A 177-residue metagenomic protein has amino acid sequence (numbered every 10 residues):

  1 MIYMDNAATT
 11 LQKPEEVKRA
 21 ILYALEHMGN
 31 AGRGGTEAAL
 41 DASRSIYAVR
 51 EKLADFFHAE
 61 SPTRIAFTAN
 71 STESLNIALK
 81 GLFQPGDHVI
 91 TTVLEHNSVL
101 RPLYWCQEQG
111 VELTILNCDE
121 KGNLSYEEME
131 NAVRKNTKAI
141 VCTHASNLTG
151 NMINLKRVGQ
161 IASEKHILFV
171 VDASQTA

Functional and structural regions predicted by a protein language model:
M1-A177: Pyridoxal 5′-phosphate
